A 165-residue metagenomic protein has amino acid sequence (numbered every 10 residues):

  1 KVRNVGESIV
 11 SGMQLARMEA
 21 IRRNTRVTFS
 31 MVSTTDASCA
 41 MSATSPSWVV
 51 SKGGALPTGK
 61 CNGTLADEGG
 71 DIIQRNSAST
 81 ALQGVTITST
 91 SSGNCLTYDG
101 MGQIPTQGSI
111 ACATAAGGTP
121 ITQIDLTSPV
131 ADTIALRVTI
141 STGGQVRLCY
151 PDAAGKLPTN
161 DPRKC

Functional and structural regions predicted by a protein language model:
K1-M18, R26, S30-C165: N-terminal helix-rich module
